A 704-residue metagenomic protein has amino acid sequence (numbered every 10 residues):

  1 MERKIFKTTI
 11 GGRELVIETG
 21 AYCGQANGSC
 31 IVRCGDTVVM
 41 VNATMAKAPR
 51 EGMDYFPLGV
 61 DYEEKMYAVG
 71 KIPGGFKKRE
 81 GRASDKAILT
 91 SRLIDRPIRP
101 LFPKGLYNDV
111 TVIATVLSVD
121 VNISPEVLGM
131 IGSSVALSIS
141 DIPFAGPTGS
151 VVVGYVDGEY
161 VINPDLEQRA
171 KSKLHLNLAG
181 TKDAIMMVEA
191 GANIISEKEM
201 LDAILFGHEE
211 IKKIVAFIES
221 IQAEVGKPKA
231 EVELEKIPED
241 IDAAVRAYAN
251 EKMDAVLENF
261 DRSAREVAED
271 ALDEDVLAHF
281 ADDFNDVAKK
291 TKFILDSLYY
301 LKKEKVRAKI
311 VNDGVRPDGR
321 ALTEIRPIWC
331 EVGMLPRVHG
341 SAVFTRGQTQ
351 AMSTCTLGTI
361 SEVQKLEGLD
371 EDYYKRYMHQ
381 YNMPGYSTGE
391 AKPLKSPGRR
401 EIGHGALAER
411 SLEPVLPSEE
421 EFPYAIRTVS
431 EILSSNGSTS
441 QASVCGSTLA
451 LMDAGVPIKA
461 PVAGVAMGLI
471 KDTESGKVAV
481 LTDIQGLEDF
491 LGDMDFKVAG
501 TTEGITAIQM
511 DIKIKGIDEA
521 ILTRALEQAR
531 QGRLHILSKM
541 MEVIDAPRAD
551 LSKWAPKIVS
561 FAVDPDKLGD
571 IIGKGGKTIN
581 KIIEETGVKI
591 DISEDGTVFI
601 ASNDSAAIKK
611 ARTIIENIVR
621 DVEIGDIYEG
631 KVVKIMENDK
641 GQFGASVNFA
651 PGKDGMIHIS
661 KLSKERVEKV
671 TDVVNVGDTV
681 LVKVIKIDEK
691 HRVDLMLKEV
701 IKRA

Functional and structural regions predicted by a protein language model:
M1-A46, E233-D370, P556-D570, T578 (+1 more regions): Extended amphipathic alpha-helical scaffolds
M1-E233: Long, basic N-terminal domains or extensions that often function in RNA/ssDNA interaction or organelle/cellular
E14, A26-T111, V116-I123, E189 (+3 more regions): Glycine-rich, flexible beta-strand/loop modules in the N-terminal catalytic cores of phosphate-handling
G28-C30, I123-D141, V332-C355, N436-V456 (+1 more regions): Conserved phosphate/anionic-ligand binding catalytic regions in large, soluble enzymes, centered on
K104-V110, A145-P147, I214-V232, S263-A264 (+7 more regions): Flexible, glycine/charged-enriched surface loops at secondary-structure junctions
D141-F260, L451-A549: Mobile "lid/hinge" segments at catalytic clefts and subdomain interfaces of large enzymes
P228, V232-E239, H535-F561, K609-E629: Long, charged amphipathic helices and adjacent flexible linkers at domain junctions
P556, P565-A704: Single-stranded RNA-binding regions, centering on S1/OB-family and related RNA-binding modules
